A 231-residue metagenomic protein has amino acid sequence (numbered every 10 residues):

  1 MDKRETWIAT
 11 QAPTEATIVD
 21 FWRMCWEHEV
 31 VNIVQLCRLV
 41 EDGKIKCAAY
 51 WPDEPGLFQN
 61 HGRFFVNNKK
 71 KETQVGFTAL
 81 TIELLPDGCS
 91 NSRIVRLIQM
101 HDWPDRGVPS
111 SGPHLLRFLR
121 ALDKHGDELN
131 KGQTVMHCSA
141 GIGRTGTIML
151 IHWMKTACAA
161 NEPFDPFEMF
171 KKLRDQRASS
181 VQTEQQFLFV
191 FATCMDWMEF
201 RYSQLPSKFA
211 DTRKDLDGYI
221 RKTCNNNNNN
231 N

Functional and structural regions predicted by a protein language model:
M1-N231: Cys-based phosphatases of the PTP/DUSP/CDC25 superfamily and their flanking regulatory architecture
